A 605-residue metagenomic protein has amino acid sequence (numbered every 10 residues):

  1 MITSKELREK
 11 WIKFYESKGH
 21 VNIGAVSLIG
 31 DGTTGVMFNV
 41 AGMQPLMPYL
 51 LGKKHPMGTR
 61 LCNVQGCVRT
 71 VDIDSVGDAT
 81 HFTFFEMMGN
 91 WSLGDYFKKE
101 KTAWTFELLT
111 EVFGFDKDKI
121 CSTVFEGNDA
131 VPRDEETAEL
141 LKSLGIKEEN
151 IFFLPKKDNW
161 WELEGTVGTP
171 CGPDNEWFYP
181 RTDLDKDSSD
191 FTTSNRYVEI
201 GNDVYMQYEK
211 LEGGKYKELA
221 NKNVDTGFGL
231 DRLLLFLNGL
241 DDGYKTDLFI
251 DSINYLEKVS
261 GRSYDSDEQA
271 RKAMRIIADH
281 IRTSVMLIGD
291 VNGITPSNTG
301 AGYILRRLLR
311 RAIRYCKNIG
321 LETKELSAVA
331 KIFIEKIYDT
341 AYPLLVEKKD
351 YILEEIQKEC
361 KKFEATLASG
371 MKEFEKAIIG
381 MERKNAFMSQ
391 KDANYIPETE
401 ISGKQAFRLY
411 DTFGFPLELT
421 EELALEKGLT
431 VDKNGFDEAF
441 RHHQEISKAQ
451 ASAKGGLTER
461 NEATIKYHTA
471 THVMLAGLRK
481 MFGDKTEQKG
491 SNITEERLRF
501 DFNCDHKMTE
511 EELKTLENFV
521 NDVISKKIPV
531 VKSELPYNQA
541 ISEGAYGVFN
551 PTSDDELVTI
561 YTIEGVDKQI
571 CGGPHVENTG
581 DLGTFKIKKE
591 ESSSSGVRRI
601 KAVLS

Functional and structural regions predicted by a protein language model:
M1-S605: A glycine- and charged-residue-rich anion-binding loop/surface
